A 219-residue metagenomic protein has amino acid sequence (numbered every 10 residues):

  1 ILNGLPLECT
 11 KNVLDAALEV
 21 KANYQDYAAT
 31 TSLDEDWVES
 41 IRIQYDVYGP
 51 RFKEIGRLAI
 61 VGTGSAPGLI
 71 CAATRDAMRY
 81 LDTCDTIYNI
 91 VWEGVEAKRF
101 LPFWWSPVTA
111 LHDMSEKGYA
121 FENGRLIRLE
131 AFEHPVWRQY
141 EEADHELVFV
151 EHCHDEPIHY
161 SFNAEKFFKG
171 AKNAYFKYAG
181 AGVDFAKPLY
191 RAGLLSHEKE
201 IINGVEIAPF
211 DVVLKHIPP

Functional and structural regions predicted by a protein language model:
I1-P6, Y24-Q25: N-terminal Rossmann-like NAD(P) cofactor-binding module of classical short-chain dehydrogenase/reductase
L2-N3, G62-A66, F149: Glycine- and other small-residue-rich loops at beta-strand/loop junctions that grip anionic moieties
C9-V13, I70: Short, well-ordered alpha-helical microsegments
L14-D15, E19, Y27-R57: Rossmann-fold NAD(P)-binding glycine/threonine-rich loop
Q25-D26, V61: Hydrophobic residues in well-ordered beta-strands that form the structural core
T30-V38, A66-G68, G94-K98: Short gly/pro/ser/thr-enriched loop/turn and capping motifs at secondary-structure boundaries
Y48-G94: Adenosine-phosphate binding glycine-rich loop
R79-P219: C-terminal catalytic/substrate-binding lobe primarily of soluble NAD(P)-dependent oxidoreductases
